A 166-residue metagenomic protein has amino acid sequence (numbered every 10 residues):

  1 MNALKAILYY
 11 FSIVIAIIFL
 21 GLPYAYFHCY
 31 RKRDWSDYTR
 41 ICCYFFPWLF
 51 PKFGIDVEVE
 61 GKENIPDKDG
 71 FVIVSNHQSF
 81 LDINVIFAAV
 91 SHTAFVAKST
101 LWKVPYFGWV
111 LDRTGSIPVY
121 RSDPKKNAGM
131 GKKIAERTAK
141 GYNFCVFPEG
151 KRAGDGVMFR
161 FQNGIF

Functional and structural regions predicted by a protein language model:
M1-E58, W109-V110: A transmembrane-helix-recognition feature enriched in membrane-embedded lipid enzymes and envelope glyco-/phospholipid
D56-F166: Soluble catalytic domains of membrane acyltransferases
